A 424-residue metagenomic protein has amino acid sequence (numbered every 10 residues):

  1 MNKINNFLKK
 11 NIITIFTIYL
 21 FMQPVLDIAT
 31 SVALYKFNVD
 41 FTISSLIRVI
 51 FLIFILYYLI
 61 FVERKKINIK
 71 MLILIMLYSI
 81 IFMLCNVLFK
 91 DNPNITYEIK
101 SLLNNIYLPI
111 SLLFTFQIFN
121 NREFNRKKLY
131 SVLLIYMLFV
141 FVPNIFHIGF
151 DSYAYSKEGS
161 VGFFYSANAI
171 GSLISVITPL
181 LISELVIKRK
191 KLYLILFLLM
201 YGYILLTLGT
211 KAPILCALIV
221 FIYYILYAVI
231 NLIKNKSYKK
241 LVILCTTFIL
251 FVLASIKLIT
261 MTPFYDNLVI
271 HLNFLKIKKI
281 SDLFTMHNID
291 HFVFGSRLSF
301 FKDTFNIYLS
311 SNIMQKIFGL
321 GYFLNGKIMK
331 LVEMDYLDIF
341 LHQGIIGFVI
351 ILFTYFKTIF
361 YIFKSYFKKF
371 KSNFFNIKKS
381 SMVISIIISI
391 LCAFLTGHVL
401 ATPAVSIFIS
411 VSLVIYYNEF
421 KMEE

Functional and structural regions predicted by a protein language model:
M1-F61, I80-F89, P143: N-terminal signal-anchor transmembrane segment
A29-F37, V87-I95, L138-I170, F264-F274: Membrane-interfacial helix-loop-helix modules of multi-pass inner-membrane proteins that assemble, modify, or transport
S45-I50, M71-M83, P93-I118, V132 (+1 more regions): Aromatic-anchored transmembrane helix interface
R64, I73, K191, I230 (+2 more regions): Hydrophobic transmembrane alpha-helices and their immediate junctions
K127-Y153, Y165-I230: Alpha-helical transmembrane segments of multi-pass inner-membrane proteins
F150-Y155, V161, N288-I346: Long extracytoplasmic/lumenal interhelical loops at the membrane interface of multi-pass membrane proteins
A228-M286, Y308-S311: A membrane-periplasm/extracellular boundary helix in multi-pass inner-membrane enzymes that assemble envelope glycans
M382-E424: Transmembrane alpha-helices of multi-pass inner-membrane enzymes
